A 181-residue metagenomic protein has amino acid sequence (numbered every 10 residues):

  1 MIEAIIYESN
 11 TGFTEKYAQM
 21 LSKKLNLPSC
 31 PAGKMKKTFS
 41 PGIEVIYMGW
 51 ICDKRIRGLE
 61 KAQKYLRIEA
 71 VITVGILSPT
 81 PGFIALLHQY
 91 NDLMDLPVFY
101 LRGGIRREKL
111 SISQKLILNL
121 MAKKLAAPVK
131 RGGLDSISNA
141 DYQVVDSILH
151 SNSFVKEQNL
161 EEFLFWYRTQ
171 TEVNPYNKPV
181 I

Functional and structural regions predicted by a protein language model:
M1-C30: Short, charged N-terminal beta->alpha structural module
E8-E15, M35-F39, A62-L66, Y142: Generic detector of short, locally flexible boundary/turn motifs and exposed helical patches
S9, W50-I51: Structured loop/turn residues at secondary-structure junctions
L25, S29-A32, N174-K178: Secondary-structure transition/capping residues
L27-G49, I72-G75: A short beta-strand-loop structural module common to alpha/beta enzyme folds
V45, I51-I181: FMN-binding flavodoxin-like domain, especially the glycine-rich phosphate-binding loop
